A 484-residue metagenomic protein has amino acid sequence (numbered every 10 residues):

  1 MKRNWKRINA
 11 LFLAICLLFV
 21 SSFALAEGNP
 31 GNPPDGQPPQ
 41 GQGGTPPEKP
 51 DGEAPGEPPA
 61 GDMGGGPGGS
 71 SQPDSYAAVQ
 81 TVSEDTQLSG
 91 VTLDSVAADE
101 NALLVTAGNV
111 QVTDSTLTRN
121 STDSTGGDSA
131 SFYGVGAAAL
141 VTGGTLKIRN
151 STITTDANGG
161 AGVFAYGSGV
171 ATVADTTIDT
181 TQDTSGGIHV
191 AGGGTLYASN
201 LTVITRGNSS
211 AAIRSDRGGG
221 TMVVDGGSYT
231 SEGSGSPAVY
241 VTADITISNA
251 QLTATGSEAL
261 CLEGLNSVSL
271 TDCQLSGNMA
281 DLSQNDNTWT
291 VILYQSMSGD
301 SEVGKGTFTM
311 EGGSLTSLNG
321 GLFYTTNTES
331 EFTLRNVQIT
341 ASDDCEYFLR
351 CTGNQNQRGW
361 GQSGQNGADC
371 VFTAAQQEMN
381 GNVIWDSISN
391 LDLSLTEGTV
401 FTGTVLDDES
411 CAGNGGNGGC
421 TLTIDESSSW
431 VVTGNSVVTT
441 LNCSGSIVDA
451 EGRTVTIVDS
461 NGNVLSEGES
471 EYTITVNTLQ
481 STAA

Functional and structural regions predicted by a protein language model:
M1-Q42, P50-D51, L103, V163 (+1 more regions): Gram-positive cell-envelope targeting signals
A26-D74, G299, R358-S363: Disordered, low-complexity segments in secreted/periplasmic proteins that are enriched in proline
P33, Q37-P38, T45-K49, E53-P58 (+11 more regions): A detector of tandemly repeated sequence units and domain arrays
G64-T125, E471-A483: N-terminal segments that cap or nucleate solenoid repeat domains
P67-A77, A97-L104, T125-L140, A157-F164 (+10 more regions): Extracellular beta-strand/beta-solenoid scaffold signature
D85-G90, N109-S115, L146-N150, V170-T176 (+14 more regions): All-beta strand scaffolds that present successive hydrophobic residues in beta-strands
T106-Q182, H189-N200, R217: Post-signal-peptide, soluble extracytosolic/periplasmic N-terminal scaffold domains of envelope/secretory systems
A341, N366, C370, A374-L479: Extracellular beta-solenoid/beta-roll
